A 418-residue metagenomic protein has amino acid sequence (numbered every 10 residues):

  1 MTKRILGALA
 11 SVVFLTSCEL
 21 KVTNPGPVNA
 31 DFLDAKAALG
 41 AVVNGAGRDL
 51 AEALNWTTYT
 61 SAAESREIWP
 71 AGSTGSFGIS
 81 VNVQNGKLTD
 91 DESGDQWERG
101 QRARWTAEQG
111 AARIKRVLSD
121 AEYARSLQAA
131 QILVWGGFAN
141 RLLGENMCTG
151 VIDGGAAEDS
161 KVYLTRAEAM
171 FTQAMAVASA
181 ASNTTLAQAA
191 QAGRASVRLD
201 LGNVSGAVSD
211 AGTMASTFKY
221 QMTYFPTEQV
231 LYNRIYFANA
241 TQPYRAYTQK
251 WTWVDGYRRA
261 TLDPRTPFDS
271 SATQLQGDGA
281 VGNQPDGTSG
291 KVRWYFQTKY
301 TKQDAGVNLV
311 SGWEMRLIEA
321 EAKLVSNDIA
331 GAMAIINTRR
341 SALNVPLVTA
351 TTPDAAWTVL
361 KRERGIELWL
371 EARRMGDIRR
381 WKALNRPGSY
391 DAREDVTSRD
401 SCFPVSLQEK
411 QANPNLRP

Functional and structural regions predicted by a protein language model:
C18-A63, R386-P418: Membrane-proximal, proline-rich intrinsically disordered regions
G40, F77-N146, G150, D159 (+3 more regions): Conserved, well-structured interaction surfaces
P70-A71, S80, E168, N203 (+9 more regions): Hydrophobic-face positions in mid-chain alpha helices that act as interaction patches
Q128, W135, L142, L186 (+5 more regions): "A position-specific structural signal for the A-helix of alpha-solenoid helical repeats
L142-I152, D200-N203, N327: Short coil/turn linking the two alpha-helices of tandem helical-hairpin repeats
